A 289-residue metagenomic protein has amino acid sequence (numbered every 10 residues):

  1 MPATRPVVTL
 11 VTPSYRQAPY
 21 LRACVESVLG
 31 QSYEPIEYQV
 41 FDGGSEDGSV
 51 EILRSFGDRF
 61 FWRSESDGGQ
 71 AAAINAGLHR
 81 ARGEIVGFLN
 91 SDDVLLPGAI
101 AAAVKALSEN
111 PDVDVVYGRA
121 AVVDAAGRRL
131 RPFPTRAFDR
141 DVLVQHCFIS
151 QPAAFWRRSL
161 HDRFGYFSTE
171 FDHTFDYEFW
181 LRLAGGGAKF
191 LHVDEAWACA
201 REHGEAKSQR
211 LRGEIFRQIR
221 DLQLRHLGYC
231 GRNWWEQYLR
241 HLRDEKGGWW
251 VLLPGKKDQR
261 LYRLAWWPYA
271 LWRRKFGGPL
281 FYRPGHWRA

Functional and structural regions predicted by a protein language model:
M1-L29: N-proximal low-complexity "stem/linker" segments adjacent to membrane-targeting elements
L10-V11, P132-L222: Conserved nucleotide-sugar donor-binding catalytic segment
E34, D42-E51: A conserved acidic beta->alpha catalytic loop
E65-A81: Glycine-rich, basic loop-to-helix element that forms the pyrophosphate-binding segment of sugar-nucleotide handling
V86: Short aromatic/hydrophobic "clamp" motif used to bind/position activated sugar donors
N90-V94, R119: The conserved acidic donor/metal-binding loop of glycosyltransferases
G98-L130: Conserved donor NDP-sugar-binding/catalytic core segment of glycosyltransferases
Y177-E178, G185-A289: C-terminal subregions of glycosyltransferases and related glycan-biosynthesis enzymes
